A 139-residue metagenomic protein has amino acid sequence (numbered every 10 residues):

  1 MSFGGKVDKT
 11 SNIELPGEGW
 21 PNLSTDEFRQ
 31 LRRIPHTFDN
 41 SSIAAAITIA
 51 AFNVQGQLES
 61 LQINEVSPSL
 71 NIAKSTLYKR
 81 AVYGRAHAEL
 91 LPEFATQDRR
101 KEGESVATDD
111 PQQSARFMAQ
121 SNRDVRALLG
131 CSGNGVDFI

Functional and structural regions predicted by a protein language model:
M1-S69, C131-I139: Conserved short "hinge" loops at termini or chain/domain junctions
S2-G5, N71-A73, F117-Q120: Short amphipathic alpha-helical surface micro-motifs
S42, S69-A81: Structural motif
L77-I139: Short loop/turn elements at secondary-structure junctions
